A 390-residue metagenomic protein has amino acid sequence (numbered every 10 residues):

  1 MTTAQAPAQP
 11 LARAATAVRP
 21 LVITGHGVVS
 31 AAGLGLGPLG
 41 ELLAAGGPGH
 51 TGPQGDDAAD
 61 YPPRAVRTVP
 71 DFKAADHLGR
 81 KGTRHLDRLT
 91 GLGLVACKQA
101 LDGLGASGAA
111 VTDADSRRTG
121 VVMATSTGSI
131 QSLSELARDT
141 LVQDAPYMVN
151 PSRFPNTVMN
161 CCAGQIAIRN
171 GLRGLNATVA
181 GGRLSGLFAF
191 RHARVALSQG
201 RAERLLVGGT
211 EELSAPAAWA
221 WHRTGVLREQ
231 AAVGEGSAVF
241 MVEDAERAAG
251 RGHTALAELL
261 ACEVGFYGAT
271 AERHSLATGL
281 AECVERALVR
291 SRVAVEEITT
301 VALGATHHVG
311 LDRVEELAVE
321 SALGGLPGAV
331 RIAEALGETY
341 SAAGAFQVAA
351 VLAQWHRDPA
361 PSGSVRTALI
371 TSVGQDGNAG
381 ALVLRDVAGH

Functional and structural regions predicted by a protein language model:
T2-I23, V111-S116, V295-E297, S362-R366 (+1 more regions): Flexible, low-complexity linker/loop segments at domain and module junctions
P20-T24, V29, L36-G37, E41 (+4 more regions): Condensing-enzyme catalytic core mediating Claisen C-C bond formation in acyl metabolism
V22-I23, G40, G47-Q165, R169-N170 (+1 more regions): Conserved beta-ketoacyl condensing-enzyme motif
R80-V95, P151-N156, N176-F188, T224-A238 (+3 more regions): Active-site pocket-shaping loop/turn-to-helix segments
G93-G103, M159-L172, N176-G208, E235-H253 (+2 more regions): Active-site-proximal alpha-helical scaffold in enzymes
V122-T125, A180, L205-E211, L369-V373 (+1 more regions): Short beta-strand segments
S132-E135, A189, P216-W221, T270-A271 (+2 more regions): Short acidic, glycine/serine/threonine-rich loops at helix termini
R201-L205, G209-T224, R228-E229, C262-S275 (+3 more regions): Acyl-CoA/ACP chain-elongation machinery
